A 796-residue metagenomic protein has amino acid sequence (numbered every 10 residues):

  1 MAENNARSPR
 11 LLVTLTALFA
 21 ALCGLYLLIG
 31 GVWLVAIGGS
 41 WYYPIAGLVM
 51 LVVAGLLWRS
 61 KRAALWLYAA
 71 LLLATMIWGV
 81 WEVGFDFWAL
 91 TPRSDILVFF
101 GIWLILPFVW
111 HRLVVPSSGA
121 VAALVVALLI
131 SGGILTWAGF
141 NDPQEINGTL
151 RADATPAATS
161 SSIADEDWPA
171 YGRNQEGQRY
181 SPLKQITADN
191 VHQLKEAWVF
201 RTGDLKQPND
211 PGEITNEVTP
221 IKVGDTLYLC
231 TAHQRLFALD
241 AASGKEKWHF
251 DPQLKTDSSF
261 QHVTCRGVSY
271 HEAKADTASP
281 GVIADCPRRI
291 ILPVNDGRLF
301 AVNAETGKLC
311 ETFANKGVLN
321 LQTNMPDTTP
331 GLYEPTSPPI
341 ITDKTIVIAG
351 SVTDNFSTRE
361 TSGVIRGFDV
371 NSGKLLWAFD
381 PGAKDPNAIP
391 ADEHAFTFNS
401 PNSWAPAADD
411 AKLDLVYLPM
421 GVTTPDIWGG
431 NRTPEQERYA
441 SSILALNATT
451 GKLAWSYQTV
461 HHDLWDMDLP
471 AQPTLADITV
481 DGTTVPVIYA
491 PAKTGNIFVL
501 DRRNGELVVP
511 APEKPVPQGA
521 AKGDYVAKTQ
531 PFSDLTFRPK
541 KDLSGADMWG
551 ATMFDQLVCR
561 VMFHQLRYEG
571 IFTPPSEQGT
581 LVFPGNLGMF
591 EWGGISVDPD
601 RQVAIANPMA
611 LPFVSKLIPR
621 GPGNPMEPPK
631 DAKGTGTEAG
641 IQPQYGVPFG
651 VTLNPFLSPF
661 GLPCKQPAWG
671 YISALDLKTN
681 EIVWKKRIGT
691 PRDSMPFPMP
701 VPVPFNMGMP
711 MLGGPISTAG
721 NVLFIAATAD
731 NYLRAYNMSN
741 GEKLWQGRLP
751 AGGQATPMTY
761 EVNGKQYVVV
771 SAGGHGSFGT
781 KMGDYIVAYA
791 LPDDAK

Functional and structural regions predicted by a protein language model:
M1-T149: Topology signature of small-to-medium multi-pass alpha-helical membrane proteins
G133-L183, Q530-P539, L543-F554, K633-E638: N-terminal pre-domain segments of enzymes
P156-L205, P220, S673-L675: Mature N-terminal segment immediately following signal peptide/propeptide cleavage in secreted/periplasmic
W168-G172, E213-H233, F260-R298, G331-T358 (+10 more regions): Repeat-blade elements of multi-bladed beta-propeller folds
G172-Q175, T187, W198-D204, T231 (+7 more regions): Sec/Tat-exported extracytoplasmic proteins
Q175-S181, D204-D210, F237, D426-I427 (+1 more regions): Short, solvent-exposed loop/turn elements at domain surfaces
H192-L205, L236-S258, H262, H271-D276 (+12 more regions): Extracytoplasmic/lumenal domain signature
R502, P574-P575, T580-P612, L617-P619: Segments forming glycine/polar-rich beta-alpha architectures that bind adenosine-containing cofactors
